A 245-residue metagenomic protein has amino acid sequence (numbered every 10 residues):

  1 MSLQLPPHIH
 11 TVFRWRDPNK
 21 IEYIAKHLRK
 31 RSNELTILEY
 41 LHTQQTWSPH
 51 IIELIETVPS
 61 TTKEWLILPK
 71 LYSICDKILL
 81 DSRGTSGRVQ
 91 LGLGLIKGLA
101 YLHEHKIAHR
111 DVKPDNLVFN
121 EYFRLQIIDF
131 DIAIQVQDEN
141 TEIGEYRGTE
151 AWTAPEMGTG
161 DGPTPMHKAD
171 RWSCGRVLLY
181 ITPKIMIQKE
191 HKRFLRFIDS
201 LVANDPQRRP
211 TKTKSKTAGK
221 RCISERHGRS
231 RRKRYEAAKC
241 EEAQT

Functional and structural regions predicted by a protein language model:
S2-T43: ATP-binding glycine-rich loop module of kinase domains
I52-S86: Conserved structural core of kinase catalytic domains
L99, H103-N120: Catalytic-loop of the protein kinase fold
D115-W152: Activation segment/activation loop of eukaryotic-type protein kinase catalytic domains
E156-K168: Conserved end of the kinase activation segment
K189-A203: Conserved C-terminal C-lobe helix
V202-S215: A conserved short helix/loop substructure at the end of the activation segment of eukaryotic-like protein kinase domains
